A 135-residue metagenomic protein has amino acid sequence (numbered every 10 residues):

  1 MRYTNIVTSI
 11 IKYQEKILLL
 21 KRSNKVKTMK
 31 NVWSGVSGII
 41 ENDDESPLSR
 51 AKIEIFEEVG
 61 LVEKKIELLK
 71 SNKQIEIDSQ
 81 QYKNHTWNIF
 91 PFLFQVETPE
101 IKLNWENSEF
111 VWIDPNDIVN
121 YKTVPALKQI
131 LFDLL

Functional and structural regions predicted by a protein language model:
M1, S9, K25, N84 (+2 more regions): Short secondary-structure boundary/capping segments
M1-L18, I39-E41, L93: Conserved N-terminal beta-strand and adjoining loop/helix that marks the start of the Nudix/MutT-like hydrolase domain
M1-Y3, M29-V32, Y82-N88: A generic structural micro-feature
Y13-K16, S23, Q95-E100, P115-D117: Short loop segments at secondary-structure junctions
K16-E57: Conserved Nudix-box catalytic region and its N-terminal flanking loop in Nudix hydrolases and closely related
G60-E100: Active-site segment of metal-dependent pyrophosphate-handling enzymes, primarily the Nudix hydrolase catalytic core
P91-L93, K102-F132: NUDIX/MutT-family hydrolases
